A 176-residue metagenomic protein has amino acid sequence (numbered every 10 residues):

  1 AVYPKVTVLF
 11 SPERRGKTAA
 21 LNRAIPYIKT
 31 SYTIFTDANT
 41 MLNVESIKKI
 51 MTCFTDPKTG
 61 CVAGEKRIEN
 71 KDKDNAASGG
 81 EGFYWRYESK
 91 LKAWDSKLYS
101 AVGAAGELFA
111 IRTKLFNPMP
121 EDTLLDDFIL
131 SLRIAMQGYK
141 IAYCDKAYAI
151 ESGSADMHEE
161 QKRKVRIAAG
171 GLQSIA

Functional and structural regions predicted by a protein language model:
A1-Y27, E65, W85, K90: Conserved donor nucleotide-binding strand/loop of the catalytic core
S11, T36-A38: Catalytic metal- and UDP-sugar-binding loop of GT-A-like glycosyltransferases, i.e., residues flanking the conserved
P26, T40, V102, F109 (+2 more regions): Residues that recognize and position ribonucleotide moieties
T33: Short aromatic/hydrophobic "clamp" motif used to bind/position activated sugar donors
A38-C53: Acidic donor-binding/catalytic loop of UDP-sugar-dependent glycosyltransferases, especially processive GT2
F54-Y87, D122-D126, S131-A176: Catalytic donor/gating beta->alpha subdomain of glycosyltransferases that bind UDP-sugars
K73-G79, K90-A110, L115-F116, D122-T123 (+1 more regions): A recurrent flexible, glycine/aromatic-enriched loop bordering the glycosyltransferase active site that acts as
